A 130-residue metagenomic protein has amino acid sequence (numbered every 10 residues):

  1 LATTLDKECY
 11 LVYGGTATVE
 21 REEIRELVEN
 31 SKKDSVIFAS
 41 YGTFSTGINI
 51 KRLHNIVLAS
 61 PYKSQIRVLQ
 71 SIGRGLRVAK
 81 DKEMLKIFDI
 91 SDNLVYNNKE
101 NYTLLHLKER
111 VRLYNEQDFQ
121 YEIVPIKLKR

Functional and structural regions predicted by a protein language model:
L1-T4: Conserved interdomain hinge at the start of the Helicase C-terminal
D6-E8, K51-N55, K80-K86, Q117-F119: Short glycine-/polar-rich loops that comprise or flank the Walker A/P-loop and associated switch/sensor motifs
D6-I48: Conserved helicase ATPase core of P-loop NTP-dependent helicases/translocases
Y13-A17, S60-Q65: Short, acidic/turn-prone active-site loops that include or flank metal/cofactor- and phosphate-binding residues
A39, T46-P61, R67-Q70, L85-D89: A short beta-strand element within the Helicase C-terminal
R74-V111: Conserved segment of the helicase C-terminal RecA-like domain
F119-R130: Long, largely alpha-helical accessory region at the distal end of helicase-like NTP-driven motors
